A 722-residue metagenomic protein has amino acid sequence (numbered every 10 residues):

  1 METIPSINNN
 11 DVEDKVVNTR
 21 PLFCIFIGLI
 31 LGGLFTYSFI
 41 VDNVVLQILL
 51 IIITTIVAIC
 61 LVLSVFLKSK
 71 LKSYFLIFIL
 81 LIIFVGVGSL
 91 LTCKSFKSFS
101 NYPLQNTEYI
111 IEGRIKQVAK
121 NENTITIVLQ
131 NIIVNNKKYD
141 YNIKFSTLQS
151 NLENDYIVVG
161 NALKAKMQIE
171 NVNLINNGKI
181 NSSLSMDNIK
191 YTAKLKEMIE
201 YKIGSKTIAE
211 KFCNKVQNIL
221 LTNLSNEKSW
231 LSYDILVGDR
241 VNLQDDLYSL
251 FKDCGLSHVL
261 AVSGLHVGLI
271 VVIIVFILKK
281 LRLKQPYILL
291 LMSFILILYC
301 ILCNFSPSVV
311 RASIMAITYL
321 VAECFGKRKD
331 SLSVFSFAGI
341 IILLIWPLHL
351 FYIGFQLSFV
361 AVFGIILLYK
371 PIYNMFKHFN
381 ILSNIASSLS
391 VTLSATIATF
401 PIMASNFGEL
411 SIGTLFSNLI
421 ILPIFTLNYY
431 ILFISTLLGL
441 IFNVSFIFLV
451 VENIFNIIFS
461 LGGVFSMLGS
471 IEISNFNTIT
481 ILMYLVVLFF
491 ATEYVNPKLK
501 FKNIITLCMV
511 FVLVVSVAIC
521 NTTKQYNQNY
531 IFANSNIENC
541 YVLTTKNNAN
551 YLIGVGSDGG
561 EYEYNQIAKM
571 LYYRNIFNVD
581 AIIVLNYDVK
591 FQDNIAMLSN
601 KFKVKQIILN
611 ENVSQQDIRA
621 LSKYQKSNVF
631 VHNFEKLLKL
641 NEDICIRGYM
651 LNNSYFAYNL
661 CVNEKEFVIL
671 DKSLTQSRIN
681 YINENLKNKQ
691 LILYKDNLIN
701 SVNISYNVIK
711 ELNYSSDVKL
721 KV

Functional and structural regions predicted by a protein language model:
M1-N101, Y494-F501, K601, I607 (+2 more regions): N-terminal leader/targeting segments
M1-S38, A322, S383, I420 (+3 more regions): Hydrophobic alpha-helical segments
E2-K15, I82-H258, N565-Y572, N578 (+4 more regions): Membrane-interface helix/helix-cap signal primarily in integral membrane proteins
E2-T3, N43-V44, Y109, N123 (+7 more regions): Non-globular, low-confidence helical/coil segments that flank catalytic cores
G32, G113, M167, G354 (+2 more regions): Residue-level signal for inorganic ion chemistry
L46-V57, L357-S358, N418-P423, N477-L482: Alpha-helical transmembrane segments of polytopic membrane proteins
L71, D246-L415, N475-Q525, N707: Hydrophobic alpha-helical transmembrane segments in multi-pass membrane proteins
Y299-C303, K370, N374, A395-I412 (+2 more regions): Membrane-interface helix-loop junctions at the exits of transmembrane helices
